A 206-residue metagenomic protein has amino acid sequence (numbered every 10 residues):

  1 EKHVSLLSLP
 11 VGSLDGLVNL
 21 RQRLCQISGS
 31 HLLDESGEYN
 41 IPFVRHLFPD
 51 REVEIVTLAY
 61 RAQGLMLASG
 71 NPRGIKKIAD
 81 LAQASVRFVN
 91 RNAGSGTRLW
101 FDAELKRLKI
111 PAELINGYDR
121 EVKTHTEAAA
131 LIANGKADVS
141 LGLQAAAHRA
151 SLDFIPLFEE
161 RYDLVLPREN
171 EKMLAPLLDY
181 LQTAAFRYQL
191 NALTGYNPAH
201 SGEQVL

Functional and structural regions predicted by a protein language model:
E1-I75: N-terminal segment of the mature folded domain
S5-G12, P111-T124: Short beta-strand-to-loop elements that line the ligand-binding cleft of bilobed periplasmic-binding protein-like
L20-R21, L81, F101, A129-A133: Hydrophobic residues within well-ordered alpha-helices
H31-R45, A129-F158: A ligand-binding cleft/hinge motif common to bilobed small-molecule-binding domains
D50-A62, L152-D179, Y196-G202: Periplasmic-binding protein-like
A79-L99: Short loop->beta-strand "edge-of-pocket" segments that line small-molecule binding or catalytic clefts across diverse
L181-N197: Periplasmic-binding protein-like
